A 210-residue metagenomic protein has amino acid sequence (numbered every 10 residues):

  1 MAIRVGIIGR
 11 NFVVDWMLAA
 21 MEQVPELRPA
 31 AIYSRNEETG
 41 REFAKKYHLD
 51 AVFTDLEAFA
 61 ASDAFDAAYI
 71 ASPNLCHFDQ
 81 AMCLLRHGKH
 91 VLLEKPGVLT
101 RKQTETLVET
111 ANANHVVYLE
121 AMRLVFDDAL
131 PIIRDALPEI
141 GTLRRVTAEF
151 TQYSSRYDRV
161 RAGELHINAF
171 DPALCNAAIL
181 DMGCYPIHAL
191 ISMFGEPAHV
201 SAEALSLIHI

Functional and structural regions predicted by a protein language model:
M1-Y47: N-terminal Rossmann-like dinucleotide-binding module
V24, K46-Y47, S62-D63, D127 (+2 more regions): Acidic-histidine catalytic/liganding microenvironments
L27-A31, D66-A68, Y118, N176-A177: Short active-site oxyanion
Y47, A51-T110: Beta-loop-alpha module in the N-terminal Rossmann-like domain of NAD(P)-dependent dehydrogenases, especially those
T106-R123, R144-R145: Rossmann-fold dehydrogenase core element
L124-S201: Predominantly a Rossmann-like dinucleotide-binding segment in NAD(P)-dependent oxidoreductases
I208-I210: Conserved small/polar residues in nucleotide/adenosyl-binding loops
